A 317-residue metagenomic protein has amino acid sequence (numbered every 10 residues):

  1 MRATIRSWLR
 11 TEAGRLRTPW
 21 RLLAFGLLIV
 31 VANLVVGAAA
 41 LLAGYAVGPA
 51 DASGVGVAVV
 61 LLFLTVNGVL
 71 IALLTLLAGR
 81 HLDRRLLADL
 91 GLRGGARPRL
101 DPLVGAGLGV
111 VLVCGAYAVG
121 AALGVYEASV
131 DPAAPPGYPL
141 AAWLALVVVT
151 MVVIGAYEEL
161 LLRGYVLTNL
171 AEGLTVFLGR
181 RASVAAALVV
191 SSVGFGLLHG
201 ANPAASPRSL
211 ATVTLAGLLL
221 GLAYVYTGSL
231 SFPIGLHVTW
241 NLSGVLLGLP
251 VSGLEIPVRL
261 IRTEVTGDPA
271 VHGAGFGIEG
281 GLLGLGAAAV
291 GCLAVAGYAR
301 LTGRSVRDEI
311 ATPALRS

Functional and structural regions predicted by a protein language model:
M1-G94, P98, V245-S317: N-terminal, membrane-interfacial amphipathic/helix-forming hydrophobic leader that caps and precedes the first
A32, P207-P269: Functionally important transmembrane alpha-helices
H81-R84, C114-S129: Transmembrane alpha-helix boundary signature
A106, V110-V119, V152, A156: Mid-bilayer segments of alpha-helical transmembrane spans in multi-pass integral membrane proteins that mediate
V113, R181-G200, T214: Small-polar-interrupted transmembrane alpha-helices in polytopic inner-membrane proteins
V152-V153, L198-P207: Membrane-interface helix caps and helix-loop-helix hairpins in membrane proteins
Y157-V190, V225-S229: Membrane-interface helix/loop boundary segments of multi-pass membrane proteins
